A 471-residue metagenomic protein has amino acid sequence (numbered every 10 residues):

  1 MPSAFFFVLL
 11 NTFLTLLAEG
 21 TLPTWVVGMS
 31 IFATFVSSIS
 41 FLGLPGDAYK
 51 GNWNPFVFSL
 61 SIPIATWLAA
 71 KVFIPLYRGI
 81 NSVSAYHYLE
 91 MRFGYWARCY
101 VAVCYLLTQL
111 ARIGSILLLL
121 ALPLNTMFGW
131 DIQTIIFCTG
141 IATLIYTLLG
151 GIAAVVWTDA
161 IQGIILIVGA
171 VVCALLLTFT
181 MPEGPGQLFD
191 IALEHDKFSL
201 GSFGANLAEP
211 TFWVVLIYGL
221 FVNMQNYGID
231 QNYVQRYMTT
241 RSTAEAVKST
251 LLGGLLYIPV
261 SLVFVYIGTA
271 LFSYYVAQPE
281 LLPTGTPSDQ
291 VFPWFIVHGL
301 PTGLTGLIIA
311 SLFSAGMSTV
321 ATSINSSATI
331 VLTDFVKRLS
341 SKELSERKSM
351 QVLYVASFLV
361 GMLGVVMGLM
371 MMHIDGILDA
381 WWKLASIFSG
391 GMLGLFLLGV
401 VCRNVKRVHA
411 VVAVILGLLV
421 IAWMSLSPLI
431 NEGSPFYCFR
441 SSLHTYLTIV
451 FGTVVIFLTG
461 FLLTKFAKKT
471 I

Functional and structural regions predicted by a protein language model:
M1-I471: Membrane-embedded helix-loop-helix hairpins and adjacent transmembrane boundary segments in multi-pass transporters
